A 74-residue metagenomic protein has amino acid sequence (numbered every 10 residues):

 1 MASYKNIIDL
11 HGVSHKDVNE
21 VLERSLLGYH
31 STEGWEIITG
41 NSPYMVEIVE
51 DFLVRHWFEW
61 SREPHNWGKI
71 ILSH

Functional and structural regions predicted by a protein language model:
M1-H74: Long, charged, low-complexity intrinsically disordered regions
